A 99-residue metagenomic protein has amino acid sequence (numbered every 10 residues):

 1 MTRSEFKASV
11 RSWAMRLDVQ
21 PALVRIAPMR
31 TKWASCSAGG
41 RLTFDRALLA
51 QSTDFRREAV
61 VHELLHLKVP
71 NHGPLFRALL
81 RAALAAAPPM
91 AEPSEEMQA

Functional and structural regions predicted by a protein language model:
M1-E58, L67-A99: Active-site-proximal or metal-binding-adjacent scaffold patches in catalytic folds
E63: Walker B catalytic acidic pair
